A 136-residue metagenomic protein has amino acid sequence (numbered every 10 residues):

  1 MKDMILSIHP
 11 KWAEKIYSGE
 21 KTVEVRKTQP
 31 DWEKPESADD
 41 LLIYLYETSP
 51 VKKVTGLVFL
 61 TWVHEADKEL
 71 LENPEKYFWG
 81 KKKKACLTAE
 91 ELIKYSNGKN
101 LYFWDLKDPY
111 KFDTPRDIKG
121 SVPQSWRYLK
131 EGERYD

Functional and structural regions predicted by a protein language model:
M1-D136: Structured alpha/beta reader/binder surfaces that contact nucleic acids or chromatin modification marks
